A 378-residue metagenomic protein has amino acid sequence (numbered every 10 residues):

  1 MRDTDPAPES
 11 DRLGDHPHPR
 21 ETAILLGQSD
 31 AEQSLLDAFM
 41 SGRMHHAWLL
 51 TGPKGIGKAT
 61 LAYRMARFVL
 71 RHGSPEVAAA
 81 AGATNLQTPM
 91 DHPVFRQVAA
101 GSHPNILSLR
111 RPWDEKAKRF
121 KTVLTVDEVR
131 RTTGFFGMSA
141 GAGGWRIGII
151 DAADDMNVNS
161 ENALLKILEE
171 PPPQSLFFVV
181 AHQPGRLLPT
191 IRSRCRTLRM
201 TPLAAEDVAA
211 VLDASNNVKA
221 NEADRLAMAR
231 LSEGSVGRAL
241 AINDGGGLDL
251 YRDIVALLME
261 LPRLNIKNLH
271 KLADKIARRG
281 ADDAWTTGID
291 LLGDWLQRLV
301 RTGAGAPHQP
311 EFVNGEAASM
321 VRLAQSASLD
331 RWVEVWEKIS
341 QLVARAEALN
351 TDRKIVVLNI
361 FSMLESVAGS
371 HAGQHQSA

Functional and structural regions predicted by a protein language model:
M1-F68, H72-A80, T84-Q87, P93-Q97 (+4 more regions): Charged, glycine-rich active-site and insertion segments that engage polyanionic ligands
S34-F39, H92, V123-I147, D155 (+1 more regions): Conserved alpha-helical scaffold flanking the Walker A/P-loop in AAA+ ATPase domains
T51, I150-D151: Residues at the beta-strand->loop junction immediately N-terminal to the Walker
K116-V126, A153, T197: Flexible beta-alpha connector loops of hexameric P-loop NTPases
V126, V158-N159, P189: Conserved D-loop-proximal element of ABC-family nucleotide-binding domains
G137, N162-L176: Conserved catalytic/switch belt of AAA+ P-loop NTPases
A142-I147, P172-F178: Loop/turn-to-beta-strand initiation segments
A152-M156, L168, P184: Conserved Walker B
